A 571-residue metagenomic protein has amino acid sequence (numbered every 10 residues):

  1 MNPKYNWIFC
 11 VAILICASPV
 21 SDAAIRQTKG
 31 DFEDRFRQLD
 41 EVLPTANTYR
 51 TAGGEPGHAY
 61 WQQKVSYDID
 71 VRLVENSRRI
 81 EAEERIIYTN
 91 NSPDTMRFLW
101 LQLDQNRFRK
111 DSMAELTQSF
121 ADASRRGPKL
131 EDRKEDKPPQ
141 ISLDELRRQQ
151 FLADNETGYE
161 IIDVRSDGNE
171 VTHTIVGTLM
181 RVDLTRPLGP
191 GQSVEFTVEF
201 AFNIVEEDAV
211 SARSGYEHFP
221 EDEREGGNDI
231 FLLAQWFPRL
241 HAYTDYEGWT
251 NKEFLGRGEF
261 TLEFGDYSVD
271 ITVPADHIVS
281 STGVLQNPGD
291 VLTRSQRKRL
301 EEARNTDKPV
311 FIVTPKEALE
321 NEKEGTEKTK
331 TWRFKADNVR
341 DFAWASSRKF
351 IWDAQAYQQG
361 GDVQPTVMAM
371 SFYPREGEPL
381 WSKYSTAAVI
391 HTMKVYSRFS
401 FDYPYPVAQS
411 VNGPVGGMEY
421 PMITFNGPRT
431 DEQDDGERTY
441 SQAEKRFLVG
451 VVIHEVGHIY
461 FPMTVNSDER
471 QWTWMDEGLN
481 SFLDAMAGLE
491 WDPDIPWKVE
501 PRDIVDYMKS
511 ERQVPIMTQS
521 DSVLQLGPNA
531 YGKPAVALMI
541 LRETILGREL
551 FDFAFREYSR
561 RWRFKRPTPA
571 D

Functional and structural regions predicted by a protein language model:
I8-A17: Bacterial N-terminal signal peptides
V20, T28, F32-Y49, F334 (+1 more regions): Hydrophobic alpha-helical and helix-loop surface patches within well-folded domains that function as non-catalytic
A23-E81, A234: N-terminal, polar/Ser/Thr-rich
I25, D70, V74, R79 (+5 more regions): A surface-exposed beta-strand-loop module
E84-I86, N90, L103-Q105, Q192-E206 (+2 more regions): Short, hydrophobic/aromatic-enriched beta-strand segments in well-ordered soluble domains
I87-N106, T117-Q118, R133-N155, L255-E259 (+2 more regions): Surface-exposed beta-strand/loop patches in extracellular or lumenal glycoproteins
D111-R126, L130-E131, A201-Y267, P288 (+1 more regions): Glycine/proline-rich low-complexity spacer/linker segments in large multi-domain proteins
Q235-W249, L255-I453, F482: Hydrophobic helix-coil surface modules that form long, contiguous segments used for peptide/substrate interaction
